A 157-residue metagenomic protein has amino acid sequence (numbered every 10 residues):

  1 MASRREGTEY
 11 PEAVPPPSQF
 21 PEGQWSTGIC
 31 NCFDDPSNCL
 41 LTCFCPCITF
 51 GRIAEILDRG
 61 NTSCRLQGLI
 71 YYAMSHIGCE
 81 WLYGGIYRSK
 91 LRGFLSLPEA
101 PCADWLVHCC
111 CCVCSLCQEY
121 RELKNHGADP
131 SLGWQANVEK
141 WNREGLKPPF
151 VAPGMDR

Functional and structural regions predicted by a protein language model:
M1-R157: Intracellular leaflet-associated regions of eukaryotic membrane-associated proteins
